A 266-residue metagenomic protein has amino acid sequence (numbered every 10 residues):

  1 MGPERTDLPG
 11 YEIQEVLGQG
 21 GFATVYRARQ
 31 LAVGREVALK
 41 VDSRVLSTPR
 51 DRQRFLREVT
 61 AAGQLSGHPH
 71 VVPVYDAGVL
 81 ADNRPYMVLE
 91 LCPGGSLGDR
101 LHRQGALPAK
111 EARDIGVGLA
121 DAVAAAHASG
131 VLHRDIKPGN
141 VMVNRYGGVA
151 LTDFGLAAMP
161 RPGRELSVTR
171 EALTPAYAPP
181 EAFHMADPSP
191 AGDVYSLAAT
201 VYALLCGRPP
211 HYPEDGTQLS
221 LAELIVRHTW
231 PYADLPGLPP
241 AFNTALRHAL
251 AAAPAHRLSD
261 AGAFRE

Functional and structural regions predicted by a protein language model:
Q14-G20, V25: Protein kinase glycine-rich loop
S43-Q64: AlphaC helix of the eukaryotic protein kinase fold
D76-G78: A short, aromatic-enriched beta-strand patch in the conserved N-lobe beta-sheet of the protein kinase catalytic domain
D82-S96, R100: Conserved short submotifs of the Hanks-type protein kinase catalytic core that shape the nucleotide-binding pocket
I115-G116: Activation segment signature within eukaryotic-like protein kinase domains
L119-V131: Protein kinase catalytic-loop region centered on the HRD/HxD motif
D193: Conserved catalytic-loop aspartate of Hanks-type protein kinases
